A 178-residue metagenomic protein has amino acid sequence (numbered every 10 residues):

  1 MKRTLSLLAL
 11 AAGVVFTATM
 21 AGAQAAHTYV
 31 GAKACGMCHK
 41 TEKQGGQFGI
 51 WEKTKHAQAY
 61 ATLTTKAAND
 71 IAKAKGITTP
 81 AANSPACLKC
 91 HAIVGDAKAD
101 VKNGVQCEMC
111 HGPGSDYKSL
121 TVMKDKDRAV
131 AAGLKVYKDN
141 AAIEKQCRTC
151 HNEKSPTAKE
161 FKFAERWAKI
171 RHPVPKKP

Functional and structural regions predicted by a protein language model:
M1-L7: Positively charged n-region of N-terminal signal peptides that target proteins for export
K2, T17-A21: N-terminal targeting/docking segments
L8-T17: Bacterial N-terminal signal peptides
A21-K102, G114-A141, E160-P178: Sequence context of c-type cytochrome heme-c attachment sites
C35, C87, C107, C147-C150: Short cysteine-rich clusters marking metal-coordination/redox-active sites
H39, H111, H151: Aromatic/pi-system hotspot detector in well-structured domains
Q106-P113: Hydrophobic alpha-helical segments of small multi-pass membrane proteins
N140-S155: A contiguous, mid-protein "functional segment" used to position or interact with cofactors/ions or partner subunits
